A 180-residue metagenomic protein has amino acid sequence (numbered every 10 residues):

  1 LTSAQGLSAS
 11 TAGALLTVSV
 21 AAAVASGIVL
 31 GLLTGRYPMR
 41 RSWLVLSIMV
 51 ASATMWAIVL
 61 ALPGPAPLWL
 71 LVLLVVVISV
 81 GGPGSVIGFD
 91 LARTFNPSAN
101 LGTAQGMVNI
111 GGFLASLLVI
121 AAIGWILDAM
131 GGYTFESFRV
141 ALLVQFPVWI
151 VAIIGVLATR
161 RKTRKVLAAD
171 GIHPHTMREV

Functional and structural regions predicted by a protein language model:
L1-T11, D128: Short amphipathic helix-loop junctions that connect adjacent transmembrane helices in Major Facilitator Superfamily/SLC
S26-R40: Helix-to-loop junctions at the C-terminal end of transmembrane segments in multipass secondary transporters
W43-I58: Structural signature of the two symmetry-related core transmembrane helices
L68-V86: Hydrophobic core of transmembrane alpha-helices in multi-pass small-molecule transporters, especially MFS/SLC-type
P83-P97: Intracellular juxtamembrane helix-capping segments at the cytosolic ends of symmetry-related transmembrane helices
S98-G131: A late C-terminal transmembrane helix in Major Facilitator Superfamily
R139-A158: Symmetry-related core transmembrane helices of the 12-TM Major Facilitator Superfamily/SLC fold
T159-V180: Intrinsic disorder in cytosolic terminal tails and internal cytosolic loops of multi-pass membrane transporters
